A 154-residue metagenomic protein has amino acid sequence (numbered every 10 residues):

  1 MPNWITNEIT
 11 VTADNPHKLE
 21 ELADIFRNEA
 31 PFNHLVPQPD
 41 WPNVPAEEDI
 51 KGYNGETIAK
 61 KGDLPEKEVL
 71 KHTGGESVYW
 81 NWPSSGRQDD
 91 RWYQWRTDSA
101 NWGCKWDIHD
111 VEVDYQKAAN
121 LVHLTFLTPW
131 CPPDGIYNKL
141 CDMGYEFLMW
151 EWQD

Functional and structural regions predicted by a protein language model:
M1-D154: Long, contiguous binding/interaction regions
